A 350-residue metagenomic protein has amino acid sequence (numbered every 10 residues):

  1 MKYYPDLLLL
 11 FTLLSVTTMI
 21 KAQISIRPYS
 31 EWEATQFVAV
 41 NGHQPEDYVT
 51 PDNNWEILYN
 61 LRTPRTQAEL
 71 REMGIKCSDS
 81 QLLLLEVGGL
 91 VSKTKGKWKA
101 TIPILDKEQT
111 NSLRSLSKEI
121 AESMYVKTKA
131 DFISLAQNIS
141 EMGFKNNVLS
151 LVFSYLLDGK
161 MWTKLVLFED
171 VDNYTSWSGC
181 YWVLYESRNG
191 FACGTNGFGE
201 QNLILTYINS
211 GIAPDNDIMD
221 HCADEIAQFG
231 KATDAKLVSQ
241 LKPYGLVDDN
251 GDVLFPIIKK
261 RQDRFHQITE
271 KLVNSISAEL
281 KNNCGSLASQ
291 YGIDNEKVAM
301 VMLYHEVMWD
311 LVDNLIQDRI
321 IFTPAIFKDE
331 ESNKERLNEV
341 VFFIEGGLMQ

Functional and structural regions predicted by a protein language model:
M1-L8: Bacterial N-terminal signal peptides that target proteins for export
I20-A22: Boundary at the C-terminal end of the N-terminal hydrophobic targeting segment
H43-I75, G159, S176-K236: Short amphipathic alpha-helical interface segments
E72-G88, S92-K93, F229-Y244: Short amphipathic alpha-helical interaction segments
I102-Q137, K259-Y291: Short, amphipathic alpha-helical interaction segments positioned at domain boundaries
R114-N209: Extended alpha-helical scaffolding regions
T206-Q350: Long, contiguous all-alpha helical interaction modules
